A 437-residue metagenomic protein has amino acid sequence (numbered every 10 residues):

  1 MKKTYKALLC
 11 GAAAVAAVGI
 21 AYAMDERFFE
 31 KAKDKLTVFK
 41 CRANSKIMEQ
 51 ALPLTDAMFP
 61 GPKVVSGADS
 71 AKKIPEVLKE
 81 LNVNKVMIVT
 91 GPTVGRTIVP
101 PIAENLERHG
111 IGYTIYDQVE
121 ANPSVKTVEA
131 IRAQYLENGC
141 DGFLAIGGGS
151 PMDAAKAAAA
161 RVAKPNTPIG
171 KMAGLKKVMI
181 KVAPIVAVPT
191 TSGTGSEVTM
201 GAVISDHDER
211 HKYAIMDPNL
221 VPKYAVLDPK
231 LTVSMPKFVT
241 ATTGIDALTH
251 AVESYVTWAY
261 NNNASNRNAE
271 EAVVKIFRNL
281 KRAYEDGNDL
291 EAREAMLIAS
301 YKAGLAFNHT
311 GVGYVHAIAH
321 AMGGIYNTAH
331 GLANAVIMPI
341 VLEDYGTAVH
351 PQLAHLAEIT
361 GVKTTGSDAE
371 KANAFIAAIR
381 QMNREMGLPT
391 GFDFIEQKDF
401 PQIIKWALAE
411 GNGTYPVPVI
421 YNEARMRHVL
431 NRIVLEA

Functional and structural regions predicted by a protein language model:
K3-E26: Hydrophobic alpha-helical topogenic segments used for membrane insertion/localization
A32-A43, I47, L353, K363-A437: C-terminal charged capping/lid subdomain of soluble metabolic enzymes
A32-G142: ATP/NTP phosphate-donor binding region
A71-I74, G95-V99, V125-V128, S150-A155 (+3 more regions): Short glycine/serine/threonine-rich phosphate/pyrophosphate-binding segments that cradle anionic phosphate groups
K126-K230: Glycine/threonine-rich beta-strand-loop-alpha-helix active-site module that forms ligand/phosphate-binding
G201-T310: Carboxylate- and glycine-rich phosphate/diphosphate-binding segment that chelates Mg2+/Mn2+
T310-A374, R380: C-terminal catalytic subdomain
